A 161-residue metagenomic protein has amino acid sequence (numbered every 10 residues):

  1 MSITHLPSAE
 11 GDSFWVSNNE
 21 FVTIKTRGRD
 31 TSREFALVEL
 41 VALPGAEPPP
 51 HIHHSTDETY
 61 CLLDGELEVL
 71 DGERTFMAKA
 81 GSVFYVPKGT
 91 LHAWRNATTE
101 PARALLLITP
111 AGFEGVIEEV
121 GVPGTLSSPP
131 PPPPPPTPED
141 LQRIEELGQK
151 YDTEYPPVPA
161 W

Functional and structural regions predicted by a protein language model:
M1-E20, I24-F35, P44-D57, C61 (+1 more regions): Jelly-roll (double-stranded beta-helix
E39-V41: N-terminal amphipathic alpha-helix
